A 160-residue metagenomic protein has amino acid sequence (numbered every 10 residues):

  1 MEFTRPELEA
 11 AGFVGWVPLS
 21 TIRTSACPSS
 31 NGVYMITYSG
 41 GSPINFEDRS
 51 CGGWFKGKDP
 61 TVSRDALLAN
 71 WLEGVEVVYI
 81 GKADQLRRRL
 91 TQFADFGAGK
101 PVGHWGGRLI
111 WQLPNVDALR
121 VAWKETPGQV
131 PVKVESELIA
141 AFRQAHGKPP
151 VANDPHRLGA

Functional and structural regions predicted by a protein language model:
M1-R88, R120-I139, P155-A160: GIY-YIG nuclease catalytic motif and its immediate N-terminal context
K58, V62, L86, V102-H104 (+3 more regions): Basic, gly/Ser/Thr/Pro-rich low-complexity segments located predominantly at protein N termini
V78, R87-K100, A145: Amphipathic alpha-helical interaction segments
Q92-L119: Aromatic- and Lys/Arg-enriched surface recognition patch
F142: Active-site or metal-binding loop neighborhoods of secreted/extracellular toxin and effector enzymes
A145-P155: Coupling/hinge elements of helicase-like and P-loop NTPase modules
